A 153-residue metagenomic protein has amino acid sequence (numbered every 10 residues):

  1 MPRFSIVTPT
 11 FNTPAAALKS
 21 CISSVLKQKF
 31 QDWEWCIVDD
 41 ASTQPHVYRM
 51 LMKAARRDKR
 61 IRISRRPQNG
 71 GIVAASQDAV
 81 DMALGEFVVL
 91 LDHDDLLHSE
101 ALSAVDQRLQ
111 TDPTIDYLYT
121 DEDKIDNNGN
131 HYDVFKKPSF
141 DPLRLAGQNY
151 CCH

Functional and structural regions predicted by a protein language model:
M1-L26: N-proximal low-complexity "stem/linker" segments adjacent to membrane-targeting elements
L26-Q68: Acidic donor-binding segment of Leloir-type glycosyltransferases
R66-A83: Glycine-rich, basic loop-to-helix element that forms the pyrophosphate-binding segment of sugar-nucleotide handling
V73, D81, Y132-H153: A recurrent flexible, glycine/aromatic-enriched loop bordering the glycosyltransferase active site that acts as
V88: Short aromatic/hydrophobic "clamp" motif used to bind/position activated sugar donors
D92-L96, D121: The conserved acidic donor/metal-binding loop of glycosyltransferases
E100-Y132: Conserved donor NDP-sugar-binding/catalytic core segment of glycosyltransferases
